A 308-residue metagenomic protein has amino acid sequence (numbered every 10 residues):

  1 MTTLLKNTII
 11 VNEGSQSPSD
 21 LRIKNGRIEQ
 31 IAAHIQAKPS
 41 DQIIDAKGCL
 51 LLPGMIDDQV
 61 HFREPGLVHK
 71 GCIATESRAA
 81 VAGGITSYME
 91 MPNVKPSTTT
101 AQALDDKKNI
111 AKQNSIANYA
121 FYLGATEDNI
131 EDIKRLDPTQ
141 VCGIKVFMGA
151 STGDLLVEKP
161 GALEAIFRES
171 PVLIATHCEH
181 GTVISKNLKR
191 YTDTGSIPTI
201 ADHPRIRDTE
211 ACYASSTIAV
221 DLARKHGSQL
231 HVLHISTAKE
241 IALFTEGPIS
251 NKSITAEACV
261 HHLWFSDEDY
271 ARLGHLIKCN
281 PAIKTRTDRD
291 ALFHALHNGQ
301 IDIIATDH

Functional and structural regions predicted by a protein language model:
M1-K38: N-terminal metal-binding scaffold of metallo-dependent hydrolase/deaminase domains
T8, G26, G48, Q59 (+8 more regions): Divalent metal-coordination and catalytic microenvironments
I35-L51: Active-site metal-binding motif and surrounding structural segment of the metallo-beta-lactamase
C49-N114: Metal-associated gating/positioning segment near the N- to mid-region
K70-S77, E127-L136, I218: Short, acidic/polar
E90, A120-L123, Q229-H234: Short catalytic-loop micro-motif centered on adjacent basic/acidic residues
N109-A125: A glycine-rich helix N-cap at a beta->alpha junction
E131-I304: Histidine/acidic residue-rich metal-binding segments in metalloenzymes
